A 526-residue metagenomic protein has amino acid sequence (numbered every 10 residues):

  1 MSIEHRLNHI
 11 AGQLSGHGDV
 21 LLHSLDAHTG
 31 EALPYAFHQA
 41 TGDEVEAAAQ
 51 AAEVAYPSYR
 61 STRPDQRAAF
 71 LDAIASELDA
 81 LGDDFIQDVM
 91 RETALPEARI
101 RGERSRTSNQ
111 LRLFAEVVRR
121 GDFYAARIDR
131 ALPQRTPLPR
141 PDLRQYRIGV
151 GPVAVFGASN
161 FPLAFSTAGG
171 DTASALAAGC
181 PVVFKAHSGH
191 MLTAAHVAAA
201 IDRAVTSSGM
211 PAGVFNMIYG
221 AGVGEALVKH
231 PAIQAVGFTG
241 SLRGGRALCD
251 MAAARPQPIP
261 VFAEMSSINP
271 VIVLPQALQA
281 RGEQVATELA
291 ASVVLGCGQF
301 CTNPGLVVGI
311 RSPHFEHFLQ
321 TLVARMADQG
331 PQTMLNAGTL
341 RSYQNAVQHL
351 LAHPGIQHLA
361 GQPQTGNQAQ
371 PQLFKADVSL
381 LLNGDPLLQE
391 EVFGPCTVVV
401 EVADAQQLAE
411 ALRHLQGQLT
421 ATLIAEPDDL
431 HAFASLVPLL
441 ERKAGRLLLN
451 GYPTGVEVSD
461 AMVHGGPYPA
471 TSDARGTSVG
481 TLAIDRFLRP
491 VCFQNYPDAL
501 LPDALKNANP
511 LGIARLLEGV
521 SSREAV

Functional and structural regions predicted by a protein language model:
M1-P139: N-terminal Rossmann-like NAD(P)+-binding subdomain of aldehyde/semialdehyde dehydrogenases
G30, R67, V89, G179 (+6 more regions): Residue-level signal for inorganic ion chemistry
E31-P34, G209-A212, I233, V307 (+2 more regions): Conserved C-terminal structural/oligomerization subdomain of aldehyde/semialdehyde dehydrogenase
P34-A40, A55-S61, R135, A154-V155 (+4 more regions): Short, well-ordered beta-strand elements within core beta-sheets of diverse protein domains
Y56, R60, A75-G82, I86-V89 (+21 more regions): Structural signal for hydrophobic packing residues in well-ordered secondary-structure cores of soluble enzyme domains
I74-A75, L95-P96, G189-H190, I233 (+3 more regions): Conserved short loop/turn motifs at secondary-structure junctions
D122-A286, A290, S312-F315, A525: Rossmann-like NAD(P) dinucleotide-binding subdomain of oxidoreductase/dehydrogenase enzymes
A200-R203, G244-N383: ALDH superfamily catalytic-core signature
